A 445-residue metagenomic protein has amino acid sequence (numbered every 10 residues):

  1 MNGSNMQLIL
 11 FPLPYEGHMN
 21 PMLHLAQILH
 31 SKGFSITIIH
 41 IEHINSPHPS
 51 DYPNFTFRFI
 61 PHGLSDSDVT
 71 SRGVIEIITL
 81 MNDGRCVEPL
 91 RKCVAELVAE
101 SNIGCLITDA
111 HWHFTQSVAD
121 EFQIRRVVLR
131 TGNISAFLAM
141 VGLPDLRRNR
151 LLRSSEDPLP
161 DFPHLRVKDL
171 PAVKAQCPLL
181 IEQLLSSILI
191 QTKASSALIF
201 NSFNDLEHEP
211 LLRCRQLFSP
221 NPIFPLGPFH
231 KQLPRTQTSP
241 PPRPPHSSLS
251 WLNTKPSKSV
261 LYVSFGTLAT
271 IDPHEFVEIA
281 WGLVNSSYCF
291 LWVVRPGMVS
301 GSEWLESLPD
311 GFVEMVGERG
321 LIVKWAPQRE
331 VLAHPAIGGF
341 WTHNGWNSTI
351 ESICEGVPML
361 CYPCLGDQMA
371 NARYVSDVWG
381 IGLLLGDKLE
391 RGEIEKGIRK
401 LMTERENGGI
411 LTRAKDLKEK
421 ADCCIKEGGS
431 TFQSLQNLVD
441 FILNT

Functional and structural regions predicted by a protein language model:
M1-T445: Glycosyltransferase specificity loop/lid
